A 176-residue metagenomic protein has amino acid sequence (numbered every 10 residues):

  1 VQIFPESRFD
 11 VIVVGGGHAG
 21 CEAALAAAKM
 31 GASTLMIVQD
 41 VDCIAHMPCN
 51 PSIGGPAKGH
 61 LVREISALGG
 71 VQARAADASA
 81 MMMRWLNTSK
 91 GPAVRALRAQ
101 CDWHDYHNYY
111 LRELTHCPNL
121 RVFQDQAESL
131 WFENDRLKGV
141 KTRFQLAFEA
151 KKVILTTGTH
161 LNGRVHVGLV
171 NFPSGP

Functional and structural regions predicted by a protein language model:
F4-A19: Beta1/beta-strand and adjacent pyrophosphate-binding region of the FAD-binding site in flavoprotein oxidoreductases
S7-R8, L25-E133, F144, T156-P176: Conserved N-terminal/central alpha/beta ligand/cofactor-binding core
I12-V14, A147-G158: Short hydrophobic core segments
C21-A23: N-terminal amphipathic, basic-rich helices that act as targeting or association modules
D135-V140: Short, hydrophobic/aromatic-rich segments at coil-to-beta transitions
